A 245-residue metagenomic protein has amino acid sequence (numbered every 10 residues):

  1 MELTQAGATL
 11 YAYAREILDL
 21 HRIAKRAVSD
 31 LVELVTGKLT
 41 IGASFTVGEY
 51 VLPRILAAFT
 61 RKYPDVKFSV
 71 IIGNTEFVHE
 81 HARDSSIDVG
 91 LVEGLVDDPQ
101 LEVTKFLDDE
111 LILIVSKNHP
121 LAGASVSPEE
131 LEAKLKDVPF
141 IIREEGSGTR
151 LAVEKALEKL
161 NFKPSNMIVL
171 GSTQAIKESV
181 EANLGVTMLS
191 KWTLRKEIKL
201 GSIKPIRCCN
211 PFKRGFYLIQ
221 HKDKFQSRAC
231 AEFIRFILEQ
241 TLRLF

Functional and structural regions predicted by a protein language model:
E2-E33, L238-L242: Alpha-helical "hinge/linker" immediately C-terminal to small N-terminal DNA-binding modules
A6-Y13, V51, I55, S127 (+2 more regions): Short amphipathic alpha-helical coupling segments at ligand-binding clamshell hinges and other catalytic/signaling
L34-P99: Central regulatory/effector-binding core of bacterial HTH transcription factors
V51, K204-F245: A late-sequence structural motif
N74-H79, R83-I87, V92-E93, A152-P205: Hydrophobic hinge/microswitch elements
L101-L111, V115-I141, R228: Flexible hinge/capping segments at coil-to-helix
E102-I112, K191, L200-K213: Short beta-strand->loop
L121-S125, P139-L160, S227-I234, L244-F245: Secondary-structure junction motif
